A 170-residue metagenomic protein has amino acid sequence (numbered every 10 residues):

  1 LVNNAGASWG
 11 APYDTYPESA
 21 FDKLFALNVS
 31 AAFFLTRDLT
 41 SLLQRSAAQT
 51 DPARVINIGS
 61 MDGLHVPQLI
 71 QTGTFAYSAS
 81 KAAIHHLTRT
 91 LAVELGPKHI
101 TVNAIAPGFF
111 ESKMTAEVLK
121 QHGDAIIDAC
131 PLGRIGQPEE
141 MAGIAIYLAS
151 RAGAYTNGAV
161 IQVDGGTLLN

Functional and structural regions predicted by a protein language model:
L1, G96, T101, T156-G158: Short, small/polar-rich loop/turn modules that mediate ligand/substrate recognition or access, typified
P12-Y13, P17-F25, T115, I126: Substrate-binding pocket helix/loop in short-chain dehydrogenase/reductase
T36, S80, T88: Active-site helix of classical SDR
S41, V93-E94, A154: Alpha-helical segment proximal to the catalytic Tyr-Lys
S60: Residue(s) in the substrate-gating loop at a strand-loop-helix junction that position the organic substrate next
H65, I146, N157-N170: Short C-terminal tail/terminal secondary-structure segment of NAD(P)H-dependent dehydrogenase/reductase domains
C130-M141: A conserved structural motif in NAD(P)-dependent oxidoreductases
